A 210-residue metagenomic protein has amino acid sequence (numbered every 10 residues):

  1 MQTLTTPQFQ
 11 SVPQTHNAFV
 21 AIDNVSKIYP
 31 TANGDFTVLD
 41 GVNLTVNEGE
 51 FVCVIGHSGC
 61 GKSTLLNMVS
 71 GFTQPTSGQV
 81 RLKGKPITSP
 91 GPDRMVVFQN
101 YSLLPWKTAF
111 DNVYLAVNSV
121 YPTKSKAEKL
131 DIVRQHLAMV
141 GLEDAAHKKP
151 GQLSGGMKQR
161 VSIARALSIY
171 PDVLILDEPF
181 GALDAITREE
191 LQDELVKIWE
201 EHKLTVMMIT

Functional and structural regions predicted by a protein language model:
I55-H57: The feature captures the beta-strand-to-loop junction immediately N-terminal to the Walker
S70: Helix-to-loop junction immediately C-terminal to a conserved catalytic motif
G78-P90: Conserved ABC transporter NBD signature motif
F110-N118, L130: Short helical segment in ABC ATPase nucleotide-binding domains corresponding to the A-loop/adjacent helical element
S125-A145, K197: Conserved ABC ATPase "signature" region
K148-G151, I169: Conserved signature/switch motifs of ABC ATPase nucleotide-binding domains
L174-D177: Catalytic Walker B motif of ABC-type/P-loop ATPase nucleotide-binding domains
R188-H202: Helical segment within the ABC ATPase nucleotide-binding domain
